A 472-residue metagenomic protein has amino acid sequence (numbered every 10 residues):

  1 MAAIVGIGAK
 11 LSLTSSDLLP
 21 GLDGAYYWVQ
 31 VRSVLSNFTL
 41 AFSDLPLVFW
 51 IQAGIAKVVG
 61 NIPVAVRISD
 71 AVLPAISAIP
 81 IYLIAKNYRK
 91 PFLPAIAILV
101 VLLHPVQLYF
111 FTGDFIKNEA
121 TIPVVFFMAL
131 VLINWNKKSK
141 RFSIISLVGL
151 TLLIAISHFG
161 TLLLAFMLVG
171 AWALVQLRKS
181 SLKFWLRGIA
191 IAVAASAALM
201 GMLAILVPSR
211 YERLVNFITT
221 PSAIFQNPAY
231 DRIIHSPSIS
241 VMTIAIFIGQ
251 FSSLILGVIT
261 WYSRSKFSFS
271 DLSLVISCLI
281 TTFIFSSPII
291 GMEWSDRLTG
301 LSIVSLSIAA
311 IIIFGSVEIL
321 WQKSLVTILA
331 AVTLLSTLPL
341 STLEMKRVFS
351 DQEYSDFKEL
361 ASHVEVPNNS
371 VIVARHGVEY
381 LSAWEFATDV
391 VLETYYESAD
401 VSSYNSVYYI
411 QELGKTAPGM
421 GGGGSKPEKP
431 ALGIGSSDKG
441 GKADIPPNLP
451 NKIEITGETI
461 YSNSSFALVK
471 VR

Functional and structural regions predicted by a protein language model:
A2-I7, W28, V48, Q52-K57 (+3 more regions): Membrane-embedded helix bundles of polyisoprenyl
G6-T14, D23, D44-L45, I116-K117 (+3 more regions): Transmembrane catalytic cores of multi-pass membrane glycosyltransferases and polysaccharide-assembly enzymes
S15-Q30, L40-G54, N61, V348-D356: Extracytoplasmic catalytic/substrate-binding loops of multi-pass membrane glycan-assembly enzymes
S15-S16, Q107-K117, I289-D296, M345: Membrane-interface helix caps and helix-loop-helix hairpins in membrane proteins
K86, S139-K140, L177-A190, S253-T281 (+5 more regions): Membrane-interface helix-loop-helix junctions at transmembrane boundaries of multi-pass membrane enzymes, predominantly
H104, I313, L325-F349, I372-A374: Transmembrane alpha-helical segments
N118, L163-L164, I290-I319: Hydrophobic/aromatic-rich transmembrane helices and adjacent perimembrane loops
S336, K346-S355, S362-K426, G435-D438 (+1 more regions): Short periplasmic/luminal acceptor-recognition loop of GT-C membrane glycosyltransferases, typified by
